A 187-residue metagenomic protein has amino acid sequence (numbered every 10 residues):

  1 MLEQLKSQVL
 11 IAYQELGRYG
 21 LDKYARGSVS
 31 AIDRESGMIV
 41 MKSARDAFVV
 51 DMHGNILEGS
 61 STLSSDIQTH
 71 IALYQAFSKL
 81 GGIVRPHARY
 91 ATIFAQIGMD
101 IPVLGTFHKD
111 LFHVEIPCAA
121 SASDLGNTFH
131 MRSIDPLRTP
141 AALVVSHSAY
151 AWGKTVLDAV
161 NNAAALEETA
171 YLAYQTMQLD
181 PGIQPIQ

Functional and structural regions predicted by a protein language model:
M1-Q187: Glycine-rich flexible loops
